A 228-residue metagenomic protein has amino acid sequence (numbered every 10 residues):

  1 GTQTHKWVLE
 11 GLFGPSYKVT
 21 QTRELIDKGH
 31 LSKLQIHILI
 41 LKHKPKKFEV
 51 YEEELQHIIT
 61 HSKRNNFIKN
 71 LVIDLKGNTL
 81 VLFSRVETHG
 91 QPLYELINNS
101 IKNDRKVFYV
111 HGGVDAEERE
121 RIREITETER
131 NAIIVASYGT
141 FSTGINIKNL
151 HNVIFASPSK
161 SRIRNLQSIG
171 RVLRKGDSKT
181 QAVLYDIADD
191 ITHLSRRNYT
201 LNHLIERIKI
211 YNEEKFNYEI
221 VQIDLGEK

Functional and structural regions predicted by a protein language model:
G1-H37, Y211: Post-DEXD/H (motif II) to motif III coupling segment of the RecA-like Helicase ATP-binding lobe
S16-T20, H37-L39, F108, I154 (+2 more regions): Hydrophobic/aromatic beta-strand patches that form the interior of the parallel beta-sheet core in alpha/beta enzyme
K28, S32, H37-Y51, I210-N217: Conserved P-loop NTPase
K46-S84, T88-S100: Conserved interdomain hinge at the start of the Helicase C-terminal
G77-N78, R105-K106, R130-A132: Short coil/turn segments at beta-strand junctions that form active-site/ligand-binding loops
N78, F216-K228: Long, largely alpha-helical accessory region at the distal end of helicase-like NTP-driven motors
L80, Y94, N98-E120: Conserved RecA-like helicase motor-core motifs
G112-E213: Conserved RecA-like P-loop NTPase helicase motor core
